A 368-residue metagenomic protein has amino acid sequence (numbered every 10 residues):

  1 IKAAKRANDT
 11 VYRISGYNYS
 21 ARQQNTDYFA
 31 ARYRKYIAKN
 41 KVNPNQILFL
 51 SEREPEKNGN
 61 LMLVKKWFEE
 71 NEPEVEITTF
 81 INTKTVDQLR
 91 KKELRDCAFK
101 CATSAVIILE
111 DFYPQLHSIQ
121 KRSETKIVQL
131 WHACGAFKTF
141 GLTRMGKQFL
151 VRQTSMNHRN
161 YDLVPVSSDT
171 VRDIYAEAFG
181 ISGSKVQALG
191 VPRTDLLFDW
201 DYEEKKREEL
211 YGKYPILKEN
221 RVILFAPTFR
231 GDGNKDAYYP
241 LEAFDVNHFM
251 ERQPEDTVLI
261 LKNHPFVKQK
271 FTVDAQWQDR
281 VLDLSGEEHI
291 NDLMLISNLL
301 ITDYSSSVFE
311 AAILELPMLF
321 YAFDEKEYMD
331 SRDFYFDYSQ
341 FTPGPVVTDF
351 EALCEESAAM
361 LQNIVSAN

Functional and structural regions predicted by a protein language model:
I1-A102: N-terminal pre-catalytic "stem/leader" segment of glycosyltransferase-like enzymes
I1-Y12, G16-Y17, Y202, F350-N368: C-terminal amphipathic helix plus adjacent low-complexity, charged tail appended to glycosyltransferase catalytic
E56-W67, P192-V273, V347-D349: Conserved catalytic-core segment of nucleotide-activated headgroup transferases in glycan assembly
K92-V106, P114, I260, P265-F309: Donor nucleotide-activated moiety binding/catalytic core segment of transferases that use nucleotide-activated donors
A102-T103, Q120-E204: Active-site-proximal region of nucleotide-activated glycan assembly enzymes, centered on histidine/acidic-rich loops
T103-V106, E124-T125, N160-D162, G183 (+4 more regions): Short, well-ordered alpha-helix to beta-strand connector turns
I107-A136, E288-R332: A donor-sugar binding/catalytic signature common to diverse glycosyltransferases and related nucleotide-sugar
D274-D279, S306-N368: Catalytic binding pocket for nucleotide-activated donors in carbohydrate/polymer assembly enzymes
